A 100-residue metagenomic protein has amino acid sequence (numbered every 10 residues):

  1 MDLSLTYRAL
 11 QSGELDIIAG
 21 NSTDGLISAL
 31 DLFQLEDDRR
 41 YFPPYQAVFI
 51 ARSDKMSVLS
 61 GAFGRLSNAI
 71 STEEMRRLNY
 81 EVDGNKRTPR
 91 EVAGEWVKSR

Functional and structural regions predicted by a protein language model:
M1-R8: Short helix-initiation/N-cap motifs at beta->coil->alpha
L10-I17, L26-R39, P44: Ligand-binding "clamshell"
N21-T23, S53: Short secondary-structure boundary segments
E36-R40, S53-K55, S67-I70: Short, low-complexity, polar/charged sequence segments that are solvent-exposed and flexible
P44-S57: A bilobed periplasmic-binding-protein/Venus flytrap-type ligand-binding module shared by bacterial periplasmic
V58-R100: Ligand-binding clefts/hinges and TM-proximal coupling segments of bilobed small-molecule sensing domains
